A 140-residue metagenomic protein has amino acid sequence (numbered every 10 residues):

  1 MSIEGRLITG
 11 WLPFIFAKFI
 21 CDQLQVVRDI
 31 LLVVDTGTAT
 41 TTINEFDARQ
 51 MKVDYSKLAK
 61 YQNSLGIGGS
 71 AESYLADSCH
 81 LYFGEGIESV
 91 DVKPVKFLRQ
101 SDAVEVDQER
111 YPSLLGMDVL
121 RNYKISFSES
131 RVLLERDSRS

Functional and structural regions predicted by a protein language model:
M1-S140: Pepsin/retropepsin-fold aspartyl endopeptidases
